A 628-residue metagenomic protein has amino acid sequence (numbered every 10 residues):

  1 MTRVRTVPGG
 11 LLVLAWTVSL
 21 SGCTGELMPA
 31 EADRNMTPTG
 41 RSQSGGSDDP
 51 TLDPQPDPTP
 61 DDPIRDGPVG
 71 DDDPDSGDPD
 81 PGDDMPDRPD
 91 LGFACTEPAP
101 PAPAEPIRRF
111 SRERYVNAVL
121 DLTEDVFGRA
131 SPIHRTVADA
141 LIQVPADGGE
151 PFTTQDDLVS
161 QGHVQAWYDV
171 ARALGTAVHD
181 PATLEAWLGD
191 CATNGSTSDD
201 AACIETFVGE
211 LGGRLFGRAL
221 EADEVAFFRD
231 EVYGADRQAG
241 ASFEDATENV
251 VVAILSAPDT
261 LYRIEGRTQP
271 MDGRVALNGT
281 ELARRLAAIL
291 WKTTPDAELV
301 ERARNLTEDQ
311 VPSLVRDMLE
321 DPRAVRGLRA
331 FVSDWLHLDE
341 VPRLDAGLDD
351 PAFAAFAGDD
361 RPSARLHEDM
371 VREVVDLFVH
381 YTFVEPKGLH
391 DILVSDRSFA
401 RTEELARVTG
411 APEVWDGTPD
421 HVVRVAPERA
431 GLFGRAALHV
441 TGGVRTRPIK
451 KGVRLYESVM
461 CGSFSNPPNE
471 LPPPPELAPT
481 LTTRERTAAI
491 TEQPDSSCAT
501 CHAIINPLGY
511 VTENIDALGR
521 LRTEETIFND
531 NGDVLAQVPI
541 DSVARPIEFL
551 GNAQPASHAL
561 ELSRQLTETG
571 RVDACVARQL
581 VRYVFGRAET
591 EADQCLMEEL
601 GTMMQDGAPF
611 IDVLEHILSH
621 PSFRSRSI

Functional and structural regions predicted by a protein language model:
M1-D33: Sec-dependent N-terminal signal peptides
V7, V13-L14, P29, S44 (+11 more regions): Intrinsically disordered, low-complexity, compositionally biased regions/tails
G22-C95: Ser/Thr-rich, Pro/Gly/Ala-heavy low-complexity intrinsically disordered linkers and tails of secreted extracellular
R41, P50, D72-P74, P79-D84 (+2 more regions): Electrostatic cytochrome c docking/interface patches
P89, F93, L120-R571, A577-V584 (+1 more regions): Active-site substrate-binding loop specific to GH73 endo-beta-N-acetylglucosaminidase modules in bacterial autolysins
P89-I107: Extended hydrophobic/aromatic-rich secondary-structure runs
A102-R129: Mature N-terminal segment immediately following signal peptide/propeptide cleavage in secreted/periplasmic
